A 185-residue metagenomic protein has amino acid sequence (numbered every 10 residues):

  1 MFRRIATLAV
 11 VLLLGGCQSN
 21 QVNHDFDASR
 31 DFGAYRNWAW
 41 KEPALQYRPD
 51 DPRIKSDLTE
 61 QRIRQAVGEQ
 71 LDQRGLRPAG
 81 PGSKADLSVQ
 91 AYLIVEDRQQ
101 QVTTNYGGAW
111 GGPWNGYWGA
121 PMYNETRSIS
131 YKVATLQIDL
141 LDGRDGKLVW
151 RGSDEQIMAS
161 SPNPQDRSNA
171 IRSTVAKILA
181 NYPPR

Functional and structural regions predicted by a protein language model:
M1-A6: Bacterial N-terminal signal peptides that target proteins for export
L13-G16: C-terminal motif of bacterial Sec signal peptides marking the signal peptidase cleavage site
Q18-G33, T126-R185: C-terminal/domain-edge helix-coil "capping" segments
F32-Y35, R98: A short, glycine/Asx- and small/polar-enriched loop/turn that sits immediately N-terminal to a beta-strand
N37-A39: Short, well-ordered beta-strand elements
E42-Q99: N-terminal segment of the mature soluble domain
R74, L87, A91-D145: Surface-exposed short loop/turn segments
